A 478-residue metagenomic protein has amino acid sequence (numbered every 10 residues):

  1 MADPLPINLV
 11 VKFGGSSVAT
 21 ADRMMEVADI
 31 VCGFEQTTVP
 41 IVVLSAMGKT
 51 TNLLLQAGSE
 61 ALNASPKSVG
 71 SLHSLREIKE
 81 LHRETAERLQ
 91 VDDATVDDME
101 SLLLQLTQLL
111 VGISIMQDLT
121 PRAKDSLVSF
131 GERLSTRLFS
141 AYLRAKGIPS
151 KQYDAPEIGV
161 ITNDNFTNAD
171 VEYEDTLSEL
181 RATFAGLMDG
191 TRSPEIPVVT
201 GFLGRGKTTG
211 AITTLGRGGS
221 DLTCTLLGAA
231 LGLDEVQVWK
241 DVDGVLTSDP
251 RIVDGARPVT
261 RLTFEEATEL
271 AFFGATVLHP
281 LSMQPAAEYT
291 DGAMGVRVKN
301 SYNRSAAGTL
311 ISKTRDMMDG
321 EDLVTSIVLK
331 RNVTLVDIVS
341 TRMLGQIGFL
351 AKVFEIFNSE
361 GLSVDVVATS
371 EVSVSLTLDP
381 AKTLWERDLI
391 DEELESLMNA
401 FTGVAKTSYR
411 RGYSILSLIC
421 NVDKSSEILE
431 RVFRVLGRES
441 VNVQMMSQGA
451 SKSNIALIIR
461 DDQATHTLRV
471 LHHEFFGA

Functional and structural regions predicted by a protein language model:
M1-L278, S282-M283, I458-R460: Nucleotide/pyrophosphate-binding catalytic subdomain
M47-G48, V242-G244, V296, N300-S305 (+3 more regions): Glycine-rich beta-alpha junction loops
P149-K151, G295, N442: Conserved beta-strand segments of alpha/beta enzyme cores
E195-F202, T213, M294-N300, G308 (+1 more regions): Extended, compositionally biased low-complexity polar/Lys-Gly-rich tracts and adjacent boundary/linker regions are
E235-W239, R297-V298, D365: Short hydrophobic alpha-helical runs that function as membrane-insertion/retention elements
S305-A478: A conserved regulatory-domain signal marking ACT and ACT-like small-molecule sensing domains and adjacent regulatory
